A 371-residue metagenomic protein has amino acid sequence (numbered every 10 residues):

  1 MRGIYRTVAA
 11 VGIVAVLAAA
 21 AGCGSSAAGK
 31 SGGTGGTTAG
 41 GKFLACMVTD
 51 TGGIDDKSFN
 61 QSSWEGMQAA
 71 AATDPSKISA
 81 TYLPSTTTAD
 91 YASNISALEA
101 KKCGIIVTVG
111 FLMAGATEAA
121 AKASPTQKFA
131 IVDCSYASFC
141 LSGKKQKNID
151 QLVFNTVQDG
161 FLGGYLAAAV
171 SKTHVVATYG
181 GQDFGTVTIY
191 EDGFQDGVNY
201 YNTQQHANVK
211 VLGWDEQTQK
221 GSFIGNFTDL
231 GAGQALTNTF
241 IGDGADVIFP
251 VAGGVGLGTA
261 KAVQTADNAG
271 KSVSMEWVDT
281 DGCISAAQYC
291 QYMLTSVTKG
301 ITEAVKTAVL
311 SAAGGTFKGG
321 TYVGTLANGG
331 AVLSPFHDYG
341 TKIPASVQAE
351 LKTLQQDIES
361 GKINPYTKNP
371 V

Functional and structural regions predicted by a protein language model:
M1-V11: Bacterial N-terminal signal peptides that target proteins for export
A18-G22: C-terminal motif of bacterial Sec signal peptides marking the signal peptidase cleavage site
G24-S26: Bacterial signal peptide processing site
G29-V371: A residue-level marker of the well-folded mature domains of exported/periplasmic proteins
